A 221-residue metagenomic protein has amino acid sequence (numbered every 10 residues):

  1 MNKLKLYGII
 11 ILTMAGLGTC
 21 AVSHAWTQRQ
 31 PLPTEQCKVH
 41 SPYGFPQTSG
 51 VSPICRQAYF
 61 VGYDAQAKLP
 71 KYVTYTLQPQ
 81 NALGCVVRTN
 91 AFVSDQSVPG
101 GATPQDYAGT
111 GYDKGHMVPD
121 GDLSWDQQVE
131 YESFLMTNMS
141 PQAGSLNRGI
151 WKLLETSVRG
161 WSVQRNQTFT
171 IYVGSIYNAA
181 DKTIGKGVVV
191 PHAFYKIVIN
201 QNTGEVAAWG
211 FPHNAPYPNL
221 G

Functional and structural regions predicted by a protein language model:
M1-I9: Bacterial N-terminal signal peptides that target proteins for export
I9-G18: Bacterial N-terminal signal peptides
G18-W26, Q127-E132: Short, intrinsically disordered, charge-biased short linear motifs at domain edges
A21-P70: N-terminal module-boundary/linker segments of secreted carbohydrate-active enzymes
Q36-V39, F92, V158-G160: Generic hydrophobic, helix-prone segments enriched in Leu/Val/Ile
P53-K114: Short, His- and charge-rich active-site/binding loops that engage polyanionic ligands
Q96-G221: Domain-level detector of nuclease and nuclease-like folds in predominantly extracellular/periplasmic contexts
